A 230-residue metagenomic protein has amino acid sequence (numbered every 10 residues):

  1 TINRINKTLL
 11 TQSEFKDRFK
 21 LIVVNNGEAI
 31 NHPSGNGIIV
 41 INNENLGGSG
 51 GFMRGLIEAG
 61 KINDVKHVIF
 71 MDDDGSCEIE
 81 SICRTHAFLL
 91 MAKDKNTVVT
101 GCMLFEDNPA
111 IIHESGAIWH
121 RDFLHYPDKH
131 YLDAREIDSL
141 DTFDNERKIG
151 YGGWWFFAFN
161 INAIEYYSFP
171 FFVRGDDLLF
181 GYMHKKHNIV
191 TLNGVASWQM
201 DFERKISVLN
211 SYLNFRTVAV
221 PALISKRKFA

Functional and structural regions predicted by a protein language model:
N3-R18: Short, acidic, metal-binding catalytic loop of nucleotide-sugar glycosyltransferases
M53-H67: Active-site nucleotide-sugar/metal-binding loop of Leloir-type enzymes
D64-S76: Short beta-strand-to-loop acidic/aromatic patch adjacent to the donor-nucleotide binding site
E80-Y126: Conserved donor NDP-sugar-binding/catalytic core segment of glycosyltransferases
H130-F156, R204-K205: A recurrent flexible, glycine/aromatic-enriched loop bordering the glycosyltransferase active site that acts as
I149-F156, E165-Y182, H187-V195: Donor nucleotide-sugar recognition loop
T191-V208: Active-site donor/metal-binding and catalytic loop motifs of nucleotide-sugar-dependent glycosylation enzymes
V208-F229: Catalytic core of nucleotide-sugar-dependent glycosyltransferases
